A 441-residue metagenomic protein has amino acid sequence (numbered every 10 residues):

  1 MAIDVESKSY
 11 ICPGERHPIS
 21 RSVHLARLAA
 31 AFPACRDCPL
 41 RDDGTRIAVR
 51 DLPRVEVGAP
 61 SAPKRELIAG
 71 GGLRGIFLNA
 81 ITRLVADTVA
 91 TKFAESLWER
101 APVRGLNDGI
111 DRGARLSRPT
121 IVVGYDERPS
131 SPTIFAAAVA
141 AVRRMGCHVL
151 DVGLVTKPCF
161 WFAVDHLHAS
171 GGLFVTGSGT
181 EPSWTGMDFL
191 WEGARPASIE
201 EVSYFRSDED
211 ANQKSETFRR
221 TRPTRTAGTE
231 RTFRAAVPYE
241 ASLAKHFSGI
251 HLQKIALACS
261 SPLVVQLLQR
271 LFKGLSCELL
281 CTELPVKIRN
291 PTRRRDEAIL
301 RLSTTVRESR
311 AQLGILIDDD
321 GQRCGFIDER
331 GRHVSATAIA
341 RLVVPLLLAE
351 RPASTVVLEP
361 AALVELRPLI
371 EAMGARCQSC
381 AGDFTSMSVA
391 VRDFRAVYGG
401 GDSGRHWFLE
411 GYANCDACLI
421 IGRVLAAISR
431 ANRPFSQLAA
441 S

Functional and structural regions predicted by a protein language model:
M1-I3, P13-A29: Short, intrinsically disordered, charge-biased short linear motifs at domain edges
L25-A138, T232-K254: An N-terminal, well-structured beta->alpha segment
A69, V123, V149-L154, F174-V175 (+7 more regions): General beta-strand structural signal in soluble alpha/beta enzymes
G72, V123, F160, L173 (+9 more regions): Buried hydrophobic positions in well-ordered alpha/beta secondary-structure cores of metabolic enzymes
G105-D108, R115-W184, R270-I327: N-terminal small/polar loop signature for handling phosphorylated ligands or for N-terminal nucleophile
P182-T185, F189-E200, S207, R307-A375: Replace "Mg2+/Mn2+-dependent" with "divalent metal-dependent
S183-S309: Gly/Ser/Thr-enriched, mixed-charge loops and adjacent short helices that form phosphate/oxyanion-binding elements
A311-L313, R351-S441: Phosphate-binding and adjacent anionic-ligand microenvironments
